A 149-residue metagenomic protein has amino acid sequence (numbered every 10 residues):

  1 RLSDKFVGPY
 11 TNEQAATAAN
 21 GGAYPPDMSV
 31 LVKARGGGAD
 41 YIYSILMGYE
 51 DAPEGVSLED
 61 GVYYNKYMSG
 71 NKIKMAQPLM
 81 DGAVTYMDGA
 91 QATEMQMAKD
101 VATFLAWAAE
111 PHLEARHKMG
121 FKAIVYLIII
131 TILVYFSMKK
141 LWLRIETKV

Functional and structural regions predicted by a protein language model:
R1-G70: Membrane-proximal low-complexity regions enriched in glycine and acidic/polar residues
A34, G89, T93, F121: Conserved aromatic-histidine-acidic binding/catalytic patches
A34, W107, P111-E114, K118: Membrane-interface junctions
G37-D40, D51-V56, K74, G82-Y86 (+1 more regions): Substrate-binding/catalytic groove segments of enzymes that remodel or degrade extracellular structural polymers
D60-Q77, F121-T131: Amphipathic alpha-helical surface "interface" segments used for docking/oligomerization or membrane association within
Y67-S69, M75-E110: Extended, hydrophilic extramembrane loops/domains of integral membrane proteins
R116-F121, V125-V149: Juxtamembrane interface at the cytosolic side of transmembrane helices
